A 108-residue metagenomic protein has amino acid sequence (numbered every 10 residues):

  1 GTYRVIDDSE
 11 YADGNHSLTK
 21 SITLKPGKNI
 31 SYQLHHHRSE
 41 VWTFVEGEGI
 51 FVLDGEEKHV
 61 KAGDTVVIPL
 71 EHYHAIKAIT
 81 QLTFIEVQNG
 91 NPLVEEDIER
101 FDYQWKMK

Functional and structural regions predicted by a protein language model:
G1-T19, L24-K25, N29-S31, I98-K108: A short, N-terminal "cap"/entry segment at the start of jelly-roll beta-barrel domains of the cupin/DSBH fold
Y3-I6, V66, I76: A structural signal for short hydrophobic beta-strand segments in well-ordered beta-sheet cores
I22-K25, L34-F51, G90: Short, conserved beta-strand element in jelly-roll/cupin
N29, V41, E48-I50, T65 (+2 more regions): Structural motif
H37, L53, L70, A78-T80: Short loop/turn segments that connect beta-strands within the blades of beta-propeller domains, predominantly WD40
G49, E57, H74, P92: Surface-exposed, flexible loop/turn segments at secondary-structure boundaries
D54-Y73: Short acidic-glycine-tyrosine-enriched beta hairpin
A75, I79-K108: Double-stranded beta-helix
